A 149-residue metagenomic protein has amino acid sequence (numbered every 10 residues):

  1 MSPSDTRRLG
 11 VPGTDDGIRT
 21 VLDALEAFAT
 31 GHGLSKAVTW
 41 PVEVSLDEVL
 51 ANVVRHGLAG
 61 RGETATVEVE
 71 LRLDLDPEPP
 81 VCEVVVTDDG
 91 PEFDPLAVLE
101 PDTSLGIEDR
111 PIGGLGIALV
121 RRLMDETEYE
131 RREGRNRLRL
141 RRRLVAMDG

Functional and structural regions predicted by a protein language model:
M1-R8, V54-G149: Conserved beta-strand-loop-beta-strand hairpin that lines the nucleotide-binding pocket of ATP/GTP-utilizing enzymes
R8-T14: HAMP-domain connector/hinge
L25-D47, D109-R110: Conserved short strand/loop->alpha-helix "switch" segment adjacent to the catalytic nucleotide/phosphoryl-transfer site
D47, A51, R55: Short alpha-helix lining the ATP-binding pocket of the histidine-kinase-like ATPase
